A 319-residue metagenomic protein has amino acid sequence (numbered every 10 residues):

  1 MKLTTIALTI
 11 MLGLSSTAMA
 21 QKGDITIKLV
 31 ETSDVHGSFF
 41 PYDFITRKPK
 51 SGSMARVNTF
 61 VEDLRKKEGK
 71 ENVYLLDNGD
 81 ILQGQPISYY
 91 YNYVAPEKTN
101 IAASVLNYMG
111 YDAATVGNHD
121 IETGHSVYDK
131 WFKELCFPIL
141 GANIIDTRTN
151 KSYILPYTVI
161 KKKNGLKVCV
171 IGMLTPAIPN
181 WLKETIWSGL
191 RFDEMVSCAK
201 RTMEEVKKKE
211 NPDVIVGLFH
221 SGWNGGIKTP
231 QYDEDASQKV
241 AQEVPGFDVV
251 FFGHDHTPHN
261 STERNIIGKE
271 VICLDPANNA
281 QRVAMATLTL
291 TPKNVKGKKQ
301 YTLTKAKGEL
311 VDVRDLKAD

Functional and structural regions predicted by a protein language model:
M1-I6: Bacterial N-terminal signal peptides that target proteins for export
A7-S15: Bacterial N-terminal signal peptides
S16-A20: Sec/Tat signal peptide C-region and signal peptidase I cleavage site
Q21-D315: Acidic, metal/ion-coordinating pockets
